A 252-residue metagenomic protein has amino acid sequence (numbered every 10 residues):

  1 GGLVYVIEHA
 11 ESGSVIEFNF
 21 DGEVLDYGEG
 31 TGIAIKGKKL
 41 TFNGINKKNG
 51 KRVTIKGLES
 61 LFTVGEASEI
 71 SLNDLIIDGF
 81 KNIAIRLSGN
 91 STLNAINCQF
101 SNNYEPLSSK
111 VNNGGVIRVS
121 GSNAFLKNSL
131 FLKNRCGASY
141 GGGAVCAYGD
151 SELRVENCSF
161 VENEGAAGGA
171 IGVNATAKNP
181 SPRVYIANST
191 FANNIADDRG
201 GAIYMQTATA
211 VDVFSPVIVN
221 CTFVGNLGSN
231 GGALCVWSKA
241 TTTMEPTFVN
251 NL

Functional and structural regions predicted by a protein language model:
G1-E17, G32: Acidic Gly/Asp/Thr-rich repetitive segments characteristic of extracellular carbohydrate-active and adhesion proteins
V4, E29-G32, K56-T63, G79-S88 (+5 more regions): Extracellular beta-strand/beta-solenoid scaffold signature
S14-I16, E23, G115, G143: Acidic Asp/Glu-based divalent-cation binding sites
F20-E29, K36-R86, N102-Y104, R135: Right-handed parallel beta-helix/beta-spiral solenoid domain characteristic of secreted/periplasmic
I35-N43, F62-D74, R86-N97, I117-N128 (+5 more regions): Surface-exposed loop/turn motifs in large extracellular/passenger domains
D78, S101, L132, S159-V161 (+2 more regions): Short beta-strand elements of solenoid repeat domains
